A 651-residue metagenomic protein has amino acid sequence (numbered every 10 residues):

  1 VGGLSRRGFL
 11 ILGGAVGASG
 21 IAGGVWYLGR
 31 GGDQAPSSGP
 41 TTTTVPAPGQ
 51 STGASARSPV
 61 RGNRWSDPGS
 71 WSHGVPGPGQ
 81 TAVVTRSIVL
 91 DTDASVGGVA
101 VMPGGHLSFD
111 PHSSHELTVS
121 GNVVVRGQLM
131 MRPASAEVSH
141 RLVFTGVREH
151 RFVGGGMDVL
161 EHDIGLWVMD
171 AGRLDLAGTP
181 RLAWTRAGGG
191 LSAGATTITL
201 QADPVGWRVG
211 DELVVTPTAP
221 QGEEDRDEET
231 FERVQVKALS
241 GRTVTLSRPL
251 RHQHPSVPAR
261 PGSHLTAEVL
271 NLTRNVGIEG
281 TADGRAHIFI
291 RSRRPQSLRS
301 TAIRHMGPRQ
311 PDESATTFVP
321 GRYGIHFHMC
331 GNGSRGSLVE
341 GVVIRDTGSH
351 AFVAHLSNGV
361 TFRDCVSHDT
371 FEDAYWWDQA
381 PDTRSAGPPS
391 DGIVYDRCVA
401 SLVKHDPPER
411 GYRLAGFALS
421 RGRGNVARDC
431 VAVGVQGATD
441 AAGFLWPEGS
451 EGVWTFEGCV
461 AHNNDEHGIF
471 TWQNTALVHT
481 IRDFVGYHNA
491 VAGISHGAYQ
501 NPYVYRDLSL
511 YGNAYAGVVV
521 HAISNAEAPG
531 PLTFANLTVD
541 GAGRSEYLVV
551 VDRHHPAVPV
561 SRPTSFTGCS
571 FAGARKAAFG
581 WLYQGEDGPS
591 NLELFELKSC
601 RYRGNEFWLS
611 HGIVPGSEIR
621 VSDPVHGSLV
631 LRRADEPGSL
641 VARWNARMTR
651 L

Functional and structural regions predicted by a protein language model:
V1-V16: N-terminal secretory signal peptides and thylakoid transit peptides that target proteins across membranes
G23-T43: C-terminal region of N-terminal signal peptides and the immediate post-cleavage residues of exported proteins
G39-P103: Solvent-exposed adhesion/ligand-recognition segments of exported proteins
G79-R186, V205-W207, D211-A238, T243-S297 (+4 more regions): Extracellular beta-helix/beta-solenoid repeat scaffolds
Q80, R86, T92, G97-G98 (+39 more regions): The right-handed parallel beta-helix/beta-solenoid scaffold, focusing on the short coil/turn and N-cap positions
H106, D110-S113, Q128-M130, A134-A136 (+16 more regions): Short glycine/acidic-rich loop motifs that flank beta-strands on beta-rich extracellular proteins
R274-N275, Q296-H305, R335-G348, N358-E372 (+10 more regions): Right-handed parallel beta-helix
